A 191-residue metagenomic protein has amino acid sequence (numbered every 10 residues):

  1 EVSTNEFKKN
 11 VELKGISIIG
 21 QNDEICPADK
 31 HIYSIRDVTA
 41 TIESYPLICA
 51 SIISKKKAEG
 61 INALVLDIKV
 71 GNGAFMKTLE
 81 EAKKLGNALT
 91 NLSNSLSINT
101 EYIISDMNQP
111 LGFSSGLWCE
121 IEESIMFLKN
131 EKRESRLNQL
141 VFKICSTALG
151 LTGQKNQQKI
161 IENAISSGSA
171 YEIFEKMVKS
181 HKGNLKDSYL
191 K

Functional and structural regions predicted by a protein language model:
E1-E59: Phosphate/pyrophosphate-binding betaalpha-module
E12-K14, T41-S44, I48, K55-K191: Well-ordered secondary-structure scaffolds
